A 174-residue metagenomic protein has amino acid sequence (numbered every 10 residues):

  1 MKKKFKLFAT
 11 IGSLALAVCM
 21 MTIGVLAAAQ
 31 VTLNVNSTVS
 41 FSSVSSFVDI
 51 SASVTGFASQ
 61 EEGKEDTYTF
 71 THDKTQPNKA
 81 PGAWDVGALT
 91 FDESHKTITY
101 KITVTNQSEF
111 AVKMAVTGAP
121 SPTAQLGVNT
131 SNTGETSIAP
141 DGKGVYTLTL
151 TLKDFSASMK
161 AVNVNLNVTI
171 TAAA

Functional and structural regions predicted by a protein language model:
M1-K3, T103: Short, low-complexity interaction segments enriched in Ser/Thr/Pro/Gly
K3-K74, K160-V164, T171-A174: Short, polar/proline-rich extracytoplasmic segments that appear immediately after membrane translocation
A15-A17, G87, F91, N129-I138 (+2 more regions): Feature for long, exposed domains in two main contexts
M21-G24, Q30-V31, S46, S51 (+1 more regions): Surface-exposed interaction patch
V31, S94-G118, P140-A174: C-terminal, structured domain-capping segment
N36-S37, T55, K64-D66, T75-Q76 (+6 more regions): Intrinsic-disorder/low-complexity loop/linker signature
G56, T67-T69, A83, T90 (+2 more regions): Intrinsically disordered, low-complexity N-terminal regions enriched in serine/proline/glycine with scattered basic
